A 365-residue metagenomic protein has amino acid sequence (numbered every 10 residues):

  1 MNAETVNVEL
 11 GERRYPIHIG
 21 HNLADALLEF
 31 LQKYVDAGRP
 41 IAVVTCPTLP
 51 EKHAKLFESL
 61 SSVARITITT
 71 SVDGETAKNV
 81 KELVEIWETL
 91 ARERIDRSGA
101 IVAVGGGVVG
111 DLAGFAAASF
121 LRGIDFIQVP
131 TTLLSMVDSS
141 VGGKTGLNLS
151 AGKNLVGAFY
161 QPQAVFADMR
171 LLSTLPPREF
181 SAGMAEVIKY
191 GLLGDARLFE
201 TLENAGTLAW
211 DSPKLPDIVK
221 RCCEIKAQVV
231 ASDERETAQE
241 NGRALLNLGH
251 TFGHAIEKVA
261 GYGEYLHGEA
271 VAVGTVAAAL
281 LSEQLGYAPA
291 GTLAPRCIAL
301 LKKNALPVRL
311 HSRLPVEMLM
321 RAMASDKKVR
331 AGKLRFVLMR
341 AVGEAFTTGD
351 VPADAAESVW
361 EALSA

Functional and structural regions predicted by a protein language model:
M1-A100: ATP/NTP phosphate-donor binding region
N2-V6, A185-I188, A288-A365: C-terminal charged capping/lid subdomain of soluble metabolic enzymes
E9, H18, F115-L208: A glycine/threonine-rich phosphate-anchoring loop and its flanking beta-alpha core in nucleotide/phosphate-binding
W87-V104, A113-Q128: Non-catalytic interfacial helical region
R94-D96, S119-L121, N148-L149, V156-Y160 (+4 more regions): Solvent-exposed alpha-helices and their adjacent loops that cap or buttress functional pockets in soluble metabolic
V108-F115, M136-V137, H254-A255: Short glycine/serine/threonine-rich phosphate/pyrophosphate-binding segments that cradle anionic phosphate groups
N204-V316: Active-site segments that bind and position negatively charged phosphate/pyrophosphate groups
